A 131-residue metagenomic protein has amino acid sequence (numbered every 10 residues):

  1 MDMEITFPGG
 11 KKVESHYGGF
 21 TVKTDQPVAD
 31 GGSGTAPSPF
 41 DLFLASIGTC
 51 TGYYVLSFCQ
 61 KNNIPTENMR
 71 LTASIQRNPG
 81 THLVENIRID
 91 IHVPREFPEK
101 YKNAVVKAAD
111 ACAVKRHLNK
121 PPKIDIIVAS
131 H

Functional and structural regions predicted by a protein language model:
M1-A45, Y53-H131: Extended beta-strand/beta-hairpin segments
